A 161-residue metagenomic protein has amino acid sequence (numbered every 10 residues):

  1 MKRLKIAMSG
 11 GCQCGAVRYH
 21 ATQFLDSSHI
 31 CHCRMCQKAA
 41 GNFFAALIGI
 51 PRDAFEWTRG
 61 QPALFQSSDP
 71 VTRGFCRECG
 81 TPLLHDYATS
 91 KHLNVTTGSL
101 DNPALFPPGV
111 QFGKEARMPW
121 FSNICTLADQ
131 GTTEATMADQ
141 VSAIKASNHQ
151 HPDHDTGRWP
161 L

Functional and structural regions predicted by a protein language model:
M1-S9, A16-L161: A short Gly-Trp-Pro
